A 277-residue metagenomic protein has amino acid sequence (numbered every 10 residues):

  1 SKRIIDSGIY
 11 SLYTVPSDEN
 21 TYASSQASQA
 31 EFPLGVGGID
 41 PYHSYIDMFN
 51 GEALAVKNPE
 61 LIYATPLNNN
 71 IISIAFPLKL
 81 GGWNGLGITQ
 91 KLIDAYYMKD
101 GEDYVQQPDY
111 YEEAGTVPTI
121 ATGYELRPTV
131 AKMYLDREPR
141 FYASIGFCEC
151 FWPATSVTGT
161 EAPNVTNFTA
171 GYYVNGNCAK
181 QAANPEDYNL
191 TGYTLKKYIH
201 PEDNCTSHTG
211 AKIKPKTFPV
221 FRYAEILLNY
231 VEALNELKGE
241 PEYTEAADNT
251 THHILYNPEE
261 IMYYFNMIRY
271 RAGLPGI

Functional and structural regions predicted by a protein language model:
S1-N84, E102-I277: Acidic/polar-rich alpha-helix caps and helix-coil junctions
G85-K91: Low-complexity, glycine/alanine/valine/leucine- and proline-rich hydrophobic stretches
L92-D103: Conserved alpha/beta catalytic core and glycan-binding cleft of carbohydrate-active enzymes
